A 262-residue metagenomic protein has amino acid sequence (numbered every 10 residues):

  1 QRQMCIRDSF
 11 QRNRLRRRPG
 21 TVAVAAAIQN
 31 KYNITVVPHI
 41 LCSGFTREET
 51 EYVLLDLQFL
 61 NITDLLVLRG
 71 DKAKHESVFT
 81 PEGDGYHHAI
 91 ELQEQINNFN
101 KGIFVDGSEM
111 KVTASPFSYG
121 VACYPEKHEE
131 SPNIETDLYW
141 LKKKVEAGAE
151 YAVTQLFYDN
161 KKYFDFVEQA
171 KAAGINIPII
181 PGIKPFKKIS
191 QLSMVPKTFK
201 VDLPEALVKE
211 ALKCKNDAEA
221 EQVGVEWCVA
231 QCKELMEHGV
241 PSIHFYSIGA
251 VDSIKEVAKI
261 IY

Functional and structural regions predicted by a protein language model:
R2-I6: Short, small-residue-biased leader/transition segments that mark boundaries at the very start of proteins
R7, L57, K144, G148 (+2 more regions): Conserved, mostly hydrophobic/aromatic
D8-V22, A73-G83, A149-F166, S247-A250: Glycine-rich, proline-tolerant flexible connector loops at the mouths of alpha/beta enzymes
F10-R14, H39-S43, G70-K72, A122-H128 (+4 more regions): Active-site beta-loop-alpha junctions enriched in small/polar residues
Y32-V36, N61-T63, S115-F117, A149-E150 (+2 more regions): Short, well-ordered coil/turn segments that N-cap beta-strands
T46-Q58, L138-W140, D165-E168, K188-M194 (+1 more regions): Catalytic cores of alpha/beta
R47-Q95: Flexible, glycine-rich active-site loops centered on histidine and acidic residues that chelate a metal or position
G83-A114, V121-E130, E168, A172-V225 (+2 more regions): Active-site pocket-lining/capping segments in soluble small-molecule metabolic enzymes
